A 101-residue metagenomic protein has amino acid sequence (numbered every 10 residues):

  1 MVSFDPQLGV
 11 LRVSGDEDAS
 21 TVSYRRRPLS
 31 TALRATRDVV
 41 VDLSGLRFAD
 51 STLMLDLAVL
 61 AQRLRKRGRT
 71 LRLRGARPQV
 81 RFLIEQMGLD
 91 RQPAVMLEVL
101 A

Functional and structural regions predicted by a protein language model:
M1-T52, A58-A101: STAS-like cytosolic regulatory interaction modules
